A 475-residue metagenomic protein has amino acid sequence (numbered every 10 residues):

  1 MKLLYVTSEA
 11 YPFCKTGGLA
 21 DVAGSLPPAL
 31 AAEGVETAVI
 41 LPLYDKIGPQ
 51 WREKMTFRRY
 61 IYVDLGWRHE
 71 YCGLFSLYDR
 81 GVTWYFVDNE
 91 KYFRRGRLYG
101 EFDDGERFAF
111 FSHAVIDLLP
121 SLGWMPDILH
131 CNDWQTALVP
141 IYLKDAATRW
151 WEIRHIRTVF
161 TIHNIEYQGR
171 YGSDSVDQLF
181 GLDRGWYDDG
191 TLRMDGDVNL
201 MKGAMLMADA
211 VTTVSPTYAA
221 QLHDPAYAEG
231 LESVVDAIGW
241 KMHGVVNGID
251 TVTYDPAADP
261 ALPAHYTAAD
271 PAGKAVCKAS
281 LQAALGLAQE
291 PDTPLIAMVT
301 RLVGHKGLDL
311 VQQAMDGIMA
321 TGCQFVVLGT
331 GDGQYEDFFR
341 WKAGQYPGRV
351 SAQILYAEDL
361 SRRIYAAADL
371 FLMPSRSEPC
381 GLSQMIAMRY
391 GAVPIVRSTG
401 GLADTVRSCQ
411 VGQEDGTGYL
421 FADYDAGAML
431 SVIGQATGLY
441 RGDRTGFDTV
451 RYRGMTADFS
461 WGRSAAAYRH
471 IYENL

Functional and structural regions predicted by a protein language model:
M1-L475: Catalytic cores of nucleotide-sugar-dependent glycosyltransferases that transfer UDP/GDP/TDP-activated
